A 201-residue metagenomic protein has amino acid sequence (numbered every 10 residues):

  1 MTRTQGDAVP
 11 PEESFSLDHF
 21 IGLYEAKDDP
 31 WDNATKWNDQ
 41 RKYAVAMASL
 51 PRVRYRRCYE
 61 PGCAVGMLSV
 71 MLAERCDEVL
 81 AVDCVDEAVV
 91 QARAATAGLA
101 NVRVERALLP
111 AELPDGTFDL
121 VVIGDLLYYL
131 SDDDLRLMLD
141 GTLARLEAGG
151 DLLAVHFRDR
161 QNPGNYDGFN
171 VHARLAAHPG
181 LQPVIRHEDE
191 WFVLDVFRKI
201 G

Functional and structural regions predicted by a protein language model:
M1-V53, R57-Y59, V65-P114, L130-A144 (+1 more regions): Class I (Rossmann-like) S-adenosyl-L-methionine-dependent methyltransferase catalytic domain, capturing the SAM-binding
P61, I123, G149: Short glycine-rich loop/turn motifs that provide flexible caps or phosphate-binding loops at active sites
L113-V121: A short acidic, Gly/Pro-enriched loop at the edge of an enzyme's catalytic core that lines a small-molecule cofactor
L120-D133: A short SAM/SAH-binding and catalytic strip from SAM-dependent methyltransferases
